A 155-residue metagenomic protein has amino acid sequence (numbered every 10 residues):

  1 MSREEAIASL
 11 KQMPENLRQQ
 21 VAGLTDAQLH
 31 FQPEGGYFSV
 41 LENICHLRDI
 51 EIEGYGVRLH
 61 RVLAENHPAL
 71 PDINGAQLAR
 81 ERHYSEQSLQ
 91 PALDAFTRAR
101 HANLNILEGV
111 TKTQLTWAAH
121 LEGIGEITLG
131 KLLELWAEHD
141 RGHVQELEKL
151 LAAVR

Functional and structural regions predicted by a protein language model:
M1, L24, F38, Y84-Q87 (+2 more regions): Short coil/turn linker and secondary-structure boundary residues
M1-Q28, I50-R61, L135-E138: Alpha-helical bundle segments that constitute or directly flank the non-heme di-iron/ferroxidase center
M1-R3, I7-L10, P14, R82-L89 (+5 more regions): Small-residue-biased structural context
S9-P14, Q20, Q77-T116: Acidic/histidine-rich alpha-helical segments that form the ligand environment of transition-metal centers
N16, Q20-G23, A27, R58 (+4 more regions): Amphipathic, soluble alpha-helical interaction motifs
A27, H46-L47, E81, Q87: Alpha-helix C-capping/helix-to-loop hinge sites
H30-G75, L104, A118-R155: Short, contiguous alpha-helical
